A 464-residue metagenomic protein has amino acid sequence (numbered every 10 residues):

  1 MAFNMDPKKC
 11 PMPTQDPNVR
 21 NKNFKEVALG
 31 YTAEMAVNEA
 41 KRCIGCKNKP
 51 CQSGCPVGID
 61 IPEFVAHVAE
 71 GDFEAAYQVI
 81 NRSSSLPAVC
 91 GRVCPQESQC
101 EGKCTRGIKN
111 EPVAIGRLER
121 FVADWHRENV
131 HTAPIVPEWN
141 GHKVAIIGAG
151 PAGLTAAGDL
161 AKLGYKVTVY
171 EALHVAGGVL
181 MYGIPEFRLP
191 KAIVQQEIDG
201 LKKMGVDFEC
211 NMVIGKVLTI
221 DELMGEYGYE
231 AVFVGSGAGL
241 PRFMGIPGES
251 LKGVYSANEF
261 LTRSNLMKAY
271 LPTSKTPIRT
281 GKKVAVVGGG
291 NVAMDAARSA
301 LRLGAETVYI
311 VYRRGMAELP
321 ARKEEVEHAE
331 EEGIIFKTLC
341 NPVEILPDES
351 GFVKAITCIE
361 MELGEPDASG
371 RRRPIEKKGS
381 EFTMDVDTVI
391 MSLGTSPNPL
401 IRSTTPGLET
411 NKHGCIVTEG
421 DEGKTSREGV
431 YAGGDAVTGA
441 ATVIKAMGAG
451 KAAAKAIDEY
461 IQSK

Functional and structural regions predicted by a protein language model:
R20-E39, D60-R92, K109-E138, S264-N265: Ferredoxin-type iron-sulfur electron-transfer modules in oxidoreductases and energy-metabolism complexes
G45-E70, V89-V122, T168, V175 (+1 more regions): Iron-sulfur cluster-binding cysteine motifs and their immediate structural context in ferredoxin-like electron-transfer
A75, E138, K143-I147, Q195-I246 (+4 more regions): Feature captures the FAD/FMN-dependent oxidoreductase FAD-binding
V122-E138, Q196-K216, P241-L303, N411-D421 (+1 more regions): Glycine-rich dinucleotide-binding loop and its adjacent helix/turn
H142-T168, A293-L301: N-terminal Rossmann-like FAD-binding beta1-loop-alpha1 element of flavoenzymes
V169, L173-K203, D207-F208, A297-E344: Rossmann-like dinucleotide-binding cores of NAD(P)H-dependent redox enzymes
S250-G281, P366-A440: FAD-site-proximal beta/loop scaffold in flavoenzymes
A436-K464: A conserved FAD-binding loop/helix module that cradles the flavin
